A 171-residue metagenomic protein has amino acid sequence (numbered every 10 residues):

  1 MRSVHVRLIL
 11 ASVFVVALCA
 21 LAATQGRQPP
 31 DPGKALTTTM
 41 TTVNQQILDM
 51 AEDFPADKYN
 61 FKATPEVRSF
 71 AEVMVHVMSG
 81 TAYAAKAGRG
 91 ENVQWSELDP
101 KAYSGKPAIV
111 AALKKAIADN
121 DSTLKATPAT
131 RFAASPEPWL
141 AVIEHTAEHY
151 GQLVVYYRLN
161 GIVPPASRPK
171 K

Functional and structural regions predicted by a protein language model:
M1-V6: N-terminal secretory signal peptides that target proteins for export/translocation
I9-A20: Bacterial N-terminal signal peptides
A20-P29: Bacterial Sec-dependent signal peptides at the C-terminal "C-region" and cleavage site
G26, T41-Q45, K101-A102, I109-A111: Carbohydrate-interacting regions of secretory-pathway proteins
Q28-M40: N-terminal beta-strand motif that seeds the catalytic metal site of vicinal oxygen chelate
T37-L48, K58-E97, T130-K171: Short, contiguous alpha-helical
K101-T146: Acidic/histidine-rich alpha-helical segments that form the ligand environment of transition-metal centers
